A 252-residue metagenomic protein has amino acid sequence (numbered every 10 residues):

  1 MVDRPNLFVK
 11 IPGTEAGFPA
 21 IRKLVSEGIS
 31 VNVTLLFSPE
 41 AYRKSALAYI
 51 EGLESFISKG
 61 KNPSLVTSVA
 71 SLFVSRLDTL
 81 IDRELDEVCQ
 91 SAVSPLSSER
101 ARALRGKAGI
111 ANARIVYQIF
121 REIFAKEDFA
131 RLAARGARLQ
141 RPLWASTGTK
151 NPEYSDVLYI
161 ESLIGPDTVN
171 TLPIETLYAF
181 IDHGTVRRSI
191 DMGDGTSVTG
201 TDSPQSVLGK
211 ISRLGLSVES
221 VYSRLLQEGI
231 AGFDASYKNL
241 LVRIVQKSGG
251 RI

Functional and structural regions predicted by a protein language model:
M1-A20: Active-site beta->alpha loop and helix N-cap motifs at the rims of alpha/beta catalytic domains
L7-I11, V31-L35, S220: Short catalytic-loop micro-motif centered on adjacent basic/acidic residues
F18-I21, S30-E175: Catalytic alpha/beta core domains of metabolic enzymes, predominantly
G136-G249: Flexible, acidic glycine-rich loops studded with aromatic residues
